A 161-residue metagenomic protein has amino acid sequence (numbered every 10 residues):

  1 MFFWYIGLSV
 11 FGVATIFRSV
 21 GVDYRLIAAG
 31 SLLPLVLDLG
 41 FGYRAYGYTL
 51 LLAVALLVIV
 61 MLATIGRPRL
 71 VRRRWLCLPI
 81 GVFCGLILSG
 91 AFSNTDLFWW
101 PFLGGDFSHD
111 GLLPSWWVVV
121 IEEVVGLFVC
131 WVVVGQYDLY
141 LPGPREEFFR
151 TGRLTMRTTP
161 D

Functional and structural regions predicted by a protein language model:
M1-D161: N-terminal membrane-targeting hydrophobic helices
